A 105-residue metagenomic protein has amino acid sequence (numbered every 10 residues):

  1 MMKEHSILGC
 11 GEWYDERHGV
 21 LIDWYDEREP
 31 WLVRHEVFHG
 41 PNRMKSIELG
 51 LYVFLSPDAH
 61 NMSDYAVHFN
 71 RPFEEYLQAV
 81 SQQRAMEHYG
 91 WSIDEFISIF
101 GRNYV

Functional and structural regions predicted by a protein language model:
M1-V33, D58: Short cysteine-rich loop/turn motifs with clustered Cys
G9, H39-G40, D64: Alpha-helical and His/Cys-centered functional microenvironments
P30-R43: Short recognition patches in nucleic-acid-associated and regulatory proteins
R43-V53, N61-V105: Polybasic, low-complexity binding patches
